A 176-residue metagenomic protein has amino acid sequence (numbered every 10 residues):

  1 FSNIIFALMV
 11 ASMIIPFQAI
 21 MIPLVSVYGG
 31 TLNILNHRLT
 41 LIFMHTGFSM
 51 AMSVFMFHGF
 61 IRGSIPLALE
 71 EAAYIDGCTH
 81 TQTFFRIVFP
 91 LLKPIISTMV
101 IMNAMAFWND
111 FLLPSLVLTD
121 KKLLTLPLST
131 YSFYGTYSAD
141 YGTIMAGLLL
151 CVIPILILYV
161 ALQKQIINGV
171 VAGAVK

Functional and structural regions predicted by a protein language model:
F1-K176: A structural signal for multi-pass alpha-helical bundles of membrane permease subunits that mediate small-molecule
